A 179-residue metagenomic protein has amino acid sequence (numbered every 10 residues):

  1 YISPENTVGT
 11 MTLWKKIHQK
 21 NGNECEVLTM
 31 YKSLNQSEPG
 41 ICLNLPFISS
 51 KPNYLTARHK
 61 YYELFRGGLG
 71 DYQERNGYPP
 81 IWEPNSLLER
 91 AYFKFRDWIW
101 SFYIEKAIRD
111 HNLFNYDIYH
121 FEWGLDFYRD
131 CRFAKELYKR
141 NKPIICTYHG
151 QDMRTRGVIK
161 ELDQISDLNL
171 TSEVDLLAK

Functional and structural regions predicted by a protein language model:
Y1-I48, F114, L168: N-terminal subdomain of nucleotide-sugar transferases
Y1-P4, Y92-W98, I108-R129, I145 (+1 more regions): Short N-terminal targeting/anchoring amphipathic segment
N6-G9, Y31-N35, G124-F127, G150-R154 (+1 more regions): Short, solvent-exposed loop/turn segments at secondary-structure junctions
L13-I17, D130-E136, G157-L162: A short acidic, amphipathic alpha-helical/loop segment
V27-S37, F121-L125, D130-A134, I144 (+1 more regions): Catalytic phosphate/metal-binding cores of nucleic-acid and nucleotide-processing enzymes, i.e., regions that mediate
K32-R96: A conserved catalytic-core segment of Leloir-type glycosyltransferases
I41-Y54, I159-L177: Structural recognition of alpha->loop->beta junctions
D117-W123, A134-R154, L162-D163, D167-E173: Active-site proximal beta-strand in glycosyltransferases
